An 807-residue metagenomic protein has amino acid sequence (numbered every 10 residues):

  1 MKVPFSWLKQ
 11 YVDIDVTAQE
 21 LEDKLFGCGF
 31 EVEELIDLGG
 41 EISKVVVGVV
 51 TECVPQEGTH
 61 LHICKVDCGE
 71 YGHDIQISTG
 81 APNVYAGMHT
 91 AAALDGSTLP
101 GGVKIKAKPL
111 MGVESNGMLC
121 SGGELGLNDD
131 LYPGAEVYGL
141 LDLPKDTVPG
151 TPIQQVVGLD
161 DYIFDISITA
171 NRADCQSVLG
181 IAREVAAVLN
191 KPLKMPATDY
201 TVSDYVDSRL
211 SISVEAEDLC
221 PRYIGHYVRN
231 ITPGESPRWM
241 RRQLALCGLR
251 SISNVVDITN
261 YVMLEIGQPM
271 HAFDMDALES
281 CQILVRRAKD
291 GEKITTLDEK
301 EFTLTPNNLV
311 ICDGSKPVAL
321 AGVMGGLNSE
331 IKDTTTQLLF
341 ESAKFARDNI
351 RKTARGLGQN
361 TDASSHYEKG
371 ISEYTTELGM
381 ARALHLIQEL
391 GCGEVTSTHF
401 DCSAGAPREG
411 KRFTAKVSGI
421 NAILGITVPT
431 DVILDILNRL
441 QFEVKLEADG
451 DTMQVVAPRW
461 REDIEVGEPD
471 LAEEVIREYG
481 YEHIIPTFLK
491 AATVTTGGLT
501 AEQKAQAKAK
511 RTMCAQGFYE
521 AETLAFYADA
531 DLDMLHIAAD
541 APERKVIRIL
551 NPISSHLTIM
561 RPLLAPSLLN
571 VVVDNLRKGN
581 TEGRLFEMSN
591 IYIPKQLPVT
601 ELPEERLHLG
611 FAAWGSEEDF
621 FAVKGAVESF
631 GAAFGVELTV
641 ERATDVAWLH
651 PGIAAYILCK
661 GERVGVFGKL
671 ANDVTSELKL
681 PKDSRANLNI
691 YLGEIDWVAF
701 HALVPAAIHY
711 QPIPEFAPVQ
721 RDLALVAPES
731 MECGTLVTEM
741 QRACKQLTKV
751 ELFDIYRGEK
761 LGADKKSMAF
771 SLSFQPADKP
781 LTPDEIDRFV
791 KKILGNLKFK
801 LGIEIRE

Functional and structural regions predicted by a protein language model:
M1-V202, V206, L339, G356-G358 (+5 more regions): Phosphate-backbone binding interfaces of nucleic-acid-interacting proteins
K2, E20, G27, R439-F442 (+5 more regions): A carboxyl-terminal module marker
F5, D23, P55, L189 (+2 more regions): Glycine/proline-enriched, intrinsically flexible loops and inter-domain linkers
E33, V47-I77, R242, L246 (+1 more regions): Conserved mixed alpha/beta core segments that line enzyme active sites in large multi-domain catalysts
G39-S43, Y200-D204, Q454-V456, T493-V494 (+4 more regions): Beta-rich nucleic-acid/ligand-interaction surfaces
M111-L140, Q154, Y162, N308-R408 (+3 more regions): Mobile "lid/hinge" segments at catalytic clefts and subdomain interfaces of large enzymes
L189-V214, G391-I420: Terminal amphipathic helices with adjacent charged low-complexity linkers/tails
F413-T581, R721, S773-A777, E785-E807: Extended, well-folded interaction surfaces typified by the phenylalanyl-tRNA synthetase beta subunit core
